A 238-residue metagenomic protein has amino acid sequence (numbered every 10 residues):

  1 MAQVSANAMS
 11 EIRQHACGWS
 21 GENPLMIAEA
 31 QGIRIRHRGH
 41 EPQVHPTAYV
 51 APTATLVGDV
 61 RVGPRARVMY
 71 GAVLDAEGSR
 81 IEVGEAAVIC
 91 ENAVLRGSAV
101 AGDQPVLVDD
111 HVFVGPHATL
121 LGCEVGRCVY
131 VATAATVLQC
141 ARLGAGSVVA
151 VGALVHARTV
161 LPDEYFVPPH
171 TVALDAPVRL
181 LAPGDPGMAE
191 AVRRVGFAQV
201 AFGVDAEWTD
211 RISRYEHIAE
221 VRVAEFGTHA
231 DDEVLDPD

Functional and structural regions predicted by a protein language model:
A2, A6-G39, Q43, E77 (+3 more regions): Glycine-rich hexapeptide-repeat left-handed beta-helix
V44, A48-I89, A93-A101: A positional/architectural concept
F113: Short HxH-centered metal-ligating active-site micro-motif
